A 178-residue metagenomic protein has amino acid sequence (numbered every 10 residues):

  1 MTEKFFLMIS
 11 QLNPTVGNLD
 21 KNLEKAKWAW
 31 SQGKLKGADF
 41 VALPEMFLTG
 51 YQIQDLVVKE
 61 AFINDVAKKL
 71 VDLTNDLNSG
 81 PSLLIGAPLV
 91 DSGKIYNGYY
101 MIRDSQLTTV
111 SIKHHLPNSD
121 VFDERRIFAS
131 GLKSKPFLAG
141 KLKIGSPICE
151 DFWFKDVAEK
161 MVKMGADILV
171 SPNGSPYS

Functional and structural regions predicted by a protein language model:
M1-S178: Enzyme catalytic cores with a strong preference for nitrogen-chemistry domains
